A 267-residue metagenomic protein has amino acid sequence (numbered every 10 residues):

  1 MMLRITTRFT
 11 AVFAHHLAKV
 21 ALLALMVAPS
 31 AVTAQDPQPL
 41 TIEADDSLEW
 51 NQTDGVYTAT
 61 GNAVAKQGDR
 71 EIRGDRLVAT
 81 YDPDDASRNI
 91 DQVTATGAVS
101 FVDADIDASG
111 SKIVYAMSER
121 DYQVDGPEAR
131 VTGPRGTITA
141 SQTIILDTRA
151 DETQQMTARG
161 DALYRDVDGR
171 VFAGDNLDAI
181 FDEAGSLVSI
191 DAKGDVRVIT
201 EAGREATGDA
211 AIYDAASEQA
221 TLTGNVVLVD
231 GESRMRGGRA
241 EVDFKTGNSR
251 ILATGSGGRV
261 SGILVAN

Functional and structural regions predicted by a protein language model:
M1-N267: Mature-chain termini and adjacent capping regions
